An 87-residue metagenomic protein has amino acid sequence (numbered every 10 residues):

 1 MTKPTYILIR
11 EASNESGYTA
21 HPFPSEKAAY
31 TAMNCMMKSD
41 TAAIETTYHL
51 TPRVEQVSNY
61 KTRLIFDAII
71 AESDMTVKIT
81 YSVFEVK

Functional and structural regions predicted by a protein language model:
M1-T19: Short aromatic-glycine-(Arg/Gly/Cys) micro-motifs in beta-strand/loop hairpins
K3, H21-F23, T51: Intrinsic-disorder/low-complexity coil detector
Y6, P24-E26, V54: Intrinsically disordered, low-complexity segments enriched in proline/serine/threonine
R10-A12, P24, H49, E85: Residue-level signal for short segments within beta-strands and strand-turn junctions of well-structured beta-sheet
N14, P22, T31, I44-E45 (+1 more regions): Short stretches within intrinsically disordered, low-complexity N-terminal or propeptide regions
T19-T41: Short, flexible N-terminal segments of the mature chain
K38-K87: Short, mixed-charge low-complexity intrinsically disordered segments
